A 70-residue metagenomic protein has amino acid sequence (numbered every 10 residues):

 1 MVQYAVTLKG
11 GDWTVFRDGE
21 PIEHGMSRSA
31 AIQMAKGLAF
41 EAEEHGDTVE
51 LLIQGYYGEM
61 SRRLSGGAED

Functional and structural regions predicted by a protein language model:
M1, A30, A42, E69-D70: Short, solvent-exposed secondary-structure boundary motifs
V2-P21: Short aromatic-glycine-(Arg/Gly/Cys) micro-motifs in beta-strand/loop hairpins
V6, V15, I32-M34, L51-I53: Generic hydrophobic secondary-structure signal
D12-V15, R28, Y57: Compositionally biased, intrinsically disordered low-complexity regions
E20-H24, A31, A68: Short, surface-exposed beta-strand-loop junctions and turns on beta-sheet-rich folds
H24-G25, R63: Short capping micro-motif at the N-terminus of alpha-helices
M26-T48: A short, charged, amphipathic alpha-helix used as a generic interaction element across diverse proteins
E44-D70: Short, mixed-charge low-complexity intrinsically disordered segments
